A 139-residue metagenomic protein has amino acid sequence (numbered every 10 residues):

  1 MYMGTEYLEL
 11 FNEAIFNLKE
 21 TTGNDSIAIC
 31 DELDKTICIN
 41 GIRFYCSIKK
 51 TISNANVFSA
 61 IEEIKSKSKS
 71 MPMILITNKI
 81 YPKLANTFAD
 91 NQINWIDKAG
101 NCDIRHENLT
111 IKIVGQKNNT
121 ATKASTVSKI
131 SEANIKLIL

Functional and structural regions predicted by a protein language model:
M1-I93: DNA-contacting interfaces and partner/effector-binding or oligomerization modules in DNA-centric proteins
S59, Y81, N86, D103-R105 (+1 more regions): Well-ordered mid-protein domain cores that form the structural environment of catalytic cofactors
Q92-D103: Charged, structured surface patches that assemble and position nucleic-acid processing machinery
E107-K136: Short alpha-helical segments that sit at the start of domains
